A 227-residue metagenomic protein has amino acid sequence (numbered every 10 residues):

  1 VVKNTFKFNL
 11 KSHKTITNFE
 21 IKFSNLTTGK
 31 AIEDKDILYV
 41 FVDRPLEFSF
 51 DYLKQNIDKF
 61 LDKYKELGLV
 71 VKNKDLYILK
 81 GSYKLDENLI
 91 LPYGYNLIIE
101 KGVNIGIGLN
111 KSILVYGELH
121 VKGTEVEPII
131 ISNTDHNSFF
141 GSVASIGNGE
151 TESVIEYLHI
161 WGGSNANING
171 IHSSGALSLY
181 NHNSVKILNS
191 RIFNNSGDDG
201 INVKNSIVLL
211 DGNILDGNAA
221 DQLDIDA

Functional and structural regions predicted by a protein language model:
V1-A227: Beta-strand/loop edge motif enriched in small/polar residues
